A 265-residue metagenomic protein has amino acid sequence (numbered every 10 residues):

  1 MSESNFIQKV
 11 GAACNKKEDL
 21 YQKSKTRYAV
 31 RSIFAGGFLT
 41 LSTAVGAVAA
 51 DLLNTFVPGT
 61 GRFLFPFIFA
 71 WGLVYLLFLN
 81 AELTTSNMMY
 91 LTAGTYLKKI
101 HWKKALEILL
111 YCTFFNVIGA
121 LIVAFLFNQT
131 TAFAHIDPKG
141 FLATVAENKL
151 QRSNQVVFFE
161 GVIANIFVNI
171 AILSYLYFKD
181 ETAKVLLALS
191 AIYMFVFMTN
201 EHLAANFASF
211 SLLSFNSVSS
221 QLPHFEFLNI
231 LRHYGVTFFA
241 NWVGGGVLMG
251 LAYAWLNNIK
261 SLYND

Functional and structural regions predicted by a protein language model:
M1-D265: Alpha-helical transmembrane segments and their helix-helix packing motifs
